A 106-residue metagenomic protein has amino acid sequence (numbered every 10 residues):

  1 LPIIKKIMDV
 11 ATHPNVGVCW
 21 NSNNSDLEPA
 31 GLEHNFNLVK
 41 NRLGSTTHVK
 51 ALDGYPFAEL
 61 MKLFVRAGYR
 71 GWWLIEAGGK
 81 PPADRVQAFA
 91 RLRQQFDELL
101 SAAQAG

Functional and structural regions predicted by a protein language model:
L1-G106: Histidine-acidic metal/acid-base catalytic patches
